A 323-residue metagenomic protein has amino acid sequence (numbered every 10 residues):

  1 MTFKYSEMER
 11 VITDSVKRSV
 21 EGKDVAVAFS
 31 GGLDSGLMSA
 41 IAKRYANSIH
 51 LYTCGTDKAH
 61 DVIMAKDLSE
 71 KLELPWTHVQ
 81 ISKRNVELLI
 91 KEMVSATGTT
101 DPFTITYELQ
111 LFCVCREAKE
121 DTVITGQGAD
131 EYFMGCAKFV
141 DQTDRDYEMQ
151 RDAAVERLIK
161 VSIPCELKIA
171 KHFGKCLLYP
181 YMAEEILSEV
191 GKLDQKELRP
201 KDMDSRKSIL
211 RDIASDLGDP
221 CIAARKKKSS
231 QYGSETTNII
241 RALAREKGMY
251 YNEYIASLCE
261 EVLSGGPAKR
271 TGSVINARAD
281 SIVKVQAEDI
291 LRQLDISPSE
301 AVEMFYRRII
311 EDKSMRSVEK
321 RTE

Functional and structural regions predicted by a protein language model:
M1-V25, R44, H172: RNA-binding accessory domains that recognize and position tRNA/RNA substrates
S15-R18, D24-L72: ATP-dependent adenylation/pyrophosphate-handling site
D57-C115, C136-E148, K171, K192-P200: ATP-dependent adenylate-handling ligase core
V123, D130-D146, I159-Y251: Mid-to-C-terminal catalytic subdomains of enzymes that bind/position adenosyl phosphate moieties or nucleic-acid
G248-S264: Acidic, carboxylate-rich catalytic segments that either coordinate divalent cations
G265-A279, E288-L291: Short Lys/Arg-rich basic patches
S281-E300, M304: Surface-exposed, Lys/Arg-rich phosphate-binding patches that contact polyanionic backbones
S297-K320: Short, basic amphipathic alpha-helical segments that act as recognition/interaction helices in nucleic-acid-binding
